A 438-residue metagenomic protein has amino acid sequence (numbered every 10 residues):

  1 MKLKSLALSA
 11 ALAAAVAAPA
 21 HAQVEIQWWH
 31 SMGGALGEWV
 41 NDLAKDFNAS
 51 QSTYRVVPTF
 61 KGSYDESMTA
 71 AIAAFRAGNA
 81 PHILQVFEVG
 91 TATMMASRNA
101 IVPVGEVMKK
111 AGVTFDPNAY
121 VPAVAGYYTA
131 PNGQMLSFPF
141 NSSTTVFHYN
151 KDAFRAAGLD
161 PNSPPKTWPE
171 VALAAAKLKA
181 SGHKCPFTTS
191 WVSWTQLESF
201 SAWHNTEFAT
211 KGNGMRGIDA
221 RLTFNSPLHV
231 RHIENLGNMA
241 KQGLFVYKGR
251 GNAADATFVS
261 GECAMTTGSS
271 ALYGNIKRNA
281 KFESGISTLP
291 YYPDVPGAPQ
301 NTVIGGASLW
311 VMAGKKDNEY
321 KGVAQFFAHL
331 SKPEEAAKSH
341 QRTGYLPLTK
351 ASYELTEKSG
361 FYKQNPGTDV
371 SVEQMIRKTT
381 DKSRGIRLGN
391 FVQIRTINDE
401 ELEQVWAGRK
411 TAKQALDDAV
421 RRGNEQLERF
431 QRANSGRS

Functional and structural regions predicted by a protein language model:
D46-Y120, A156-G158, S163-K166, T257 (+4 more regions): Extracytoplasmic "Venus flytrap"/periplasmic binding protein-like
A73, P81-H82, V113-F154, C185 (+2 more regions): A structural signal for short loop-to-beta-strand junctions that line the ligand-binding cleft of periplasmic/secreted
A77, G133, A157, V230 (+5 more regions): Extracytoplasmic/periplasmic substrate-recognition and gating elements
F87-V146, A172, E198-A202, L228 (+3 more regions): Hinge/lid segment of periplasmic solute-binding proteins
G105-Y120, P164, T206-R231, R278-N279 (+4 more regions): Short, solvent-exposed loop/beta-turn-alpha elements that line the ligand-binding surface or hinge of extracytoplasmic
A119-Y120, Q341-E400, Q404, R432-S438: Long, aromatic- and glycine/proline-rich binding clefts that accommodate carbohydrate-like moieties
T129-F140, T145, R155, P169-R221 (+1 more regions): Extracytoplasmic/periplasmic solute-binding protein
A172-L178, G217-K248: Glycine-centered hinge/linker elements that transmit conformational signals in sensory and ligand-binding systems
